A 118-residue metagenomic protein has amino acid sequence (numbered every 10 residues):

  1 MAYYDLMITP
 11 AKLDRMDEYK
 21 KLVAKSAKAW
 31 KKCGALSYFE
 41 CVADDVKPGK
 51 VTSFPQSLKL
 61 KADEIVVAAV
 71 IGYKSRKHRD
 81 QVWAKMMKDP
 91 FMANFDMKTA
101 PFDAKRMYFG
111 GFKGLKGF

Functional and structural regions predicted by a protein language model:
M1-A24: Long, hydrophobic N-terminal alpha-helical segment
Y4-A11, G49-M86, G110: Short, well-ordered beta-strand segments in beta-rich or mixed alpha/beta enzyme and ligand-binding folds
D14-M16, H78, K116: Generic "edge-of-domain/loop-turn" microfeature
M16-D17, K28-C33: Short, well-structured hydrophobic secondary-structure segments
K20-S26, V82-P90: Short amphipathic alpha-helices in soluble, non-transmembrane regions that often serve as interface/regulatory elements
K31-D44, Y73-S75, R79-V82: Conserved long hydrophobic alpha-helices within structured protein cores
A35-A62, M87-F118: Glycine-rich beta-strand-turn "strand-cap" elements at beta-sheet edges
